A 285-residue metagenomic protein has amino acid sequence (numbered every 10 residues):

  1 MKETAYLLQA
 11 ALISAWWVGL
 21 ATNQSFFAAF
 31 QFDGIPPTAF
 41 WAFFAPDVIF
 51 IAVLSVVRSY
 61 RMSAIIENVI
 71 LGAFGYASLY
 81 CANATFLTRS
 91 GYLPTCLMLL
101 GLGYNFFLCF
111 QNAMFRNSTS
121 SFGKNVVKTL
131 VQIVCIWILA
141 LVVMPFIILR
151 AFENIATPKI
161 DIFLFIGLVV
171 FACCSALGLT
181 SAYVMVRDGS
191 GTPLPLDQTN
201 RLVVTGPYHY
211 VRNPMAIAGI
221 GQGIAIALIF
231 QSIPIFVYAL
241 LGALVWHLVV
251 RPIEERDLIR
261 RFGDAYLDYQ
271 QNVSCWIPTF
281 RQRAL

Functional and structural regions predicted by a protein language model:
M1-R201, Q222-D257, R261, L267-L285: Membrane-anchoring alpha-helices and their flanking helix-loop junctions
T192-P193, P207-H209: Helix-loop-helix units of permease transmembrane domains in multi-pass membrane transporters, especially ABC
N200-Y208, I217: Alpha-helical membrane-protein architecture signal
P207, A265-Y266: Hydrophobic side chains within well-formed alpha-helices
N213: Extended, alpha-helix-rich binding/interface surfaces that flank or overlap catalytic cores and mediate recognition
